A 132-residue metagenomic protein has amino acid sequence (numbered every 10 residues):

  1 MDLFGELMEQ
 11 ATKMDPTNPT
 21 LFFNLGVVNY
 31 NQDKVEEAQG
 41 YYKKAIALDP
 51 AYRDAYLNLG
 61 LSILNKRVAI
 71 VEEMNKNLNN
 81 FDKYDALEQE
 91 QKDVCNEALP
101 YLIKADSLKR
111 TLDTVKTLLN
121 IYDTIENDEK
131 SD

Functional and structural regions predicted by a protein language model:
M14, L48, S107-L108: Structural marker of alpha-solenoid helical repeat scaffolds
N18, Y52, T111-L112: Residue-level recognition of tetratricopeptide repeat
L21, A55, T114-V115: TPR alpha-solenoid repeat register
N29, I63, Y122-D123: Residue at a conserved register position within TPR or TPR-like alpha-solenoid repeats
N65-Y101: Short coil/linker segments at helix-helix boundaries
